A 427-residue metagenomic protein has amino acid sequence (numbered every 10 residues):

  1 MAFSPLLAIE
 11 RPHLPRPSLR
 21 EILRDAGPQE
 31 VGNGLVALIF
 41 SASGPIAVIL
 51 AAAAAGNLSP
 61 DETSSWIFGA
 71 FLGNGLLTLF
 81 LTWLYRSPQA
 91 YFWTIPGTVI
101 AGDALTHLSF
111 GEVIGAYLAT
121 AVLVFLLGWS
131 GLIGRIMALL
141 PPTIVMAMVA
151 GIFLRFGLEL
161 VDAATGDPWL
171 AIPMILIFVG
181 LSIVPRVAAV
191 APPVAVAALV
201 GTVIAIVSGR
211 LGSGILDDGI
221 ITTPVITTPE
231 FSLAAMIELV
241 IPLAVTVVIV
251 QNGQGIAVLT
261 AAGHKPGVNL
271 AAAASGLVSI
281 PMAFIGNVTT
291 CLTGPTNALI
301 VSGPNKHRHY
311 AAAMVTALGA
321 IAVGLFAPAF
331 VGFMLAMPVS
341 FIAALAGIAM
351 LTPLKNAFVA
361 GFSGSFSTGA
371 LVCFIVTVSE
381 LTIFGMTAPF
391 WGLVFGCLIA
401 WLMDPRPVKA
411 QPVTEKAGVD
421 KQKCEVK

Functional and structural regions predicted by a protein language model:
A2-S64, P192-V268, V413-V419, K423-V426: Helix-loop-helix hairpins and the membrane-proximal interhelical loops of multi-pass alpha-helical transport proteins
R11-R24, Q29-N33, A37-L50, F68-V149 (+1 more regions): Helix-loop-helix junctions within the multi-pass membrane cores of secondary transporters/permeases
S18, F68, L77, M174-I175 (+3 more regions): A short linear-motif detector with a strong N-terminal bias
R24, P28, S41, P45 (+17 more regions): Generic structural signal for well-ordered, non-membrane alpha-helical segments in soluble metabolic enzymes
I39, S43, G56, F80 (+13 more regions): Structural signal for hydrophobic packing residues in well-ordered secondary-structure cores of soluble enzyme domains
I100-A101, V200, V258, I300 (+1 more regions): Buried hydrophobic packing segments
T106-G212, T316-T414: Membrane-embedded alpha-helical modules
